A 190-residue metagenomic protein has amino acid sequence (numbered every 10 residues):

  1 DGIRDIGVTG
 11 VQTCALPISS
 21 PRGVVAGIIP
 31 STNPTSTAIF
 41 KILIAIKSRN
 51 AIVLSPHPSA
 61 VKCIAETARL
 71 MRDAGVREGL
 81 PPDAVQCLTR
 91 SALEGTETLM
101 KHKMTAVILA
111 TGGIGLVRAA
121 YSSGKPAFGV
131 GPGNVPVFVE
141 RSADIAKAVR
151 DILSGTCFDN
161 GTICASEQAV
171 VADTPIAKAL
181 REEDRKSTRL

Functional and structural regions predicted by a protein language model:
D1-C14, K186-L190: Single conserved hydrophobic/aromatic residue that forms the stacking wall/gate of nucleotide- or nucleobase-binding
A15-P17, Q86-T105: A structured beta-alpha segment of the ubiquitous adenosine-cofactor-binding alpha/beta core
P17-D73, E78, I114, S123-A127 (+2 more regions): Conserved small-residue-rich beta-alpha loop and adjacent elements that most often cradle the phosphate/pyrophosphate
S36, L54, Q86-T89, L109-G112 (+2 more regions): General beta-strand structural signal in soluble alpha/beta enzymes
I39, I44-K47, V117-R189: ALDH superfamily catalytic-core signature
R90-E94, I114-L116, N134: Short acidic loop-to-helix transition motifs that present clustered carboxylates
T96-V107, G113-R118, S122, R150: Active-site/ligand-binding-proximal alpha/beta "capping" segment
